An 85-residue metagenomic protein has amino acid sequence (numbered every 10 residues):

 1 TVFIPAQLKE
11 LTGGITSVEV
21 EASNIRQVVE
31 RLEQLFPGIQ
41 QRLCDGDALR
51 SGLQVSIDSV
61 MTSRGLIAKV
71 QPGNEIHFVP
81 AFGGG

Functional and structural regions predicted by a protein language model:
T1-G84: Ubiquitin-like/PB1-type beta-grasp interaction modules and other compact soluble beta-rich domains
